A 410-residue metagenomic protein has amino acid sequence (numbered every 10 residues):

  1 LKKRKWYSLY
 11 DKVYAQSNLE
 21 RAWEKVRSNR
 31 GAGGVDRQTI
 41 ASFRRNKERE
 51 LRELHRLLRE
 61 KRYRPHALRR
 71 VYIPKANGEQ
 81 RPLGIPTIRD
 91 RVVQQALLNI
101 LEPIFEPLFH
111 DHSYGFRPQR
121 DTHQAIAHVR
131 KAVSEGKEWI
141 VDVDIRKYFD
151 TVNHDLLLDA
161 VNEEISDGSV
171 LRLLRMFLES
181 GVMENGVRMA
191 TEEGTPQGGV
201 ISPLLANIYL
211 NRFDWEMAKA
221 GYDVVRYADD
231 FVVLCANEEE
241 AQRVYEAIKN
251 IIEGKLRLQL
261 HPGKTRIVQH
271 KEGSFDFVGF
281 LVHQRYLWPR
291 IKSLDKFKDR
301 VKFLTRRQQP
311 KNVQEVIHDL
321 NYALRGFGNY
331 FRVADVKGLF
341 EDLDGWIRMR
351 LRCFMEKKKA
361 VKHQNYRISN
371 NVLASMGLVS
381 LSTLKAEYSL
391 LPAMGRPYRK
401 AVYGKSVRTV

Functional and structural regions predicted by a protein language model:
L1-V410: Non-catalytic terminal/accessory segments
